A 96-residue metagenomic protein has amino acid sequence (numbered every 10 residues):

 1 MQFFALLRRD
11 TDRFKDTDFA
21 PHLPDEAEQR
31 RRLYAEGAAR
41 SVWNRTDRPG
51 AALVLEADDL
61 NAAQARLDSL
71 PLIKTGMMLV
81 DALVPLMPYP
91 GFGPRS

Functional and structural regions predicted by a protein language model:
M1-S96: Conserved, structured core segments of small domains
